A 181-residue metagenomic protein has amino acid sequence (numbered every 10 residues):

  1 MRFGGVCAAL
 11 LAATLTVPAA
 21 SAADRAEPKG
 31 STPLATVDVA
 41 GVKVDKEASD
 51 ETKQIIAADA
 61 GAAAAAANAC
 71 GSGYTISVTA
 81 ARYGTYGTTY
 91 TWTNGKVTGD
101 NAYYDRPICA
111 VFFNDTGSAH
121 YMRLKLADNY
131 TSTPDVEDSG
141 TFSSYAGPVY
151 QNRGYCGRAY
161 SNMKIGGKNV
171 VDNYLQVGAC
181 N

Functional and structural regions predicted by a protein language model:
M1-D24: Secretory targeting and sorting signals
R25-N181: Post-signal peptide N-terminal regions of Sec-secreted extracellular proteins
